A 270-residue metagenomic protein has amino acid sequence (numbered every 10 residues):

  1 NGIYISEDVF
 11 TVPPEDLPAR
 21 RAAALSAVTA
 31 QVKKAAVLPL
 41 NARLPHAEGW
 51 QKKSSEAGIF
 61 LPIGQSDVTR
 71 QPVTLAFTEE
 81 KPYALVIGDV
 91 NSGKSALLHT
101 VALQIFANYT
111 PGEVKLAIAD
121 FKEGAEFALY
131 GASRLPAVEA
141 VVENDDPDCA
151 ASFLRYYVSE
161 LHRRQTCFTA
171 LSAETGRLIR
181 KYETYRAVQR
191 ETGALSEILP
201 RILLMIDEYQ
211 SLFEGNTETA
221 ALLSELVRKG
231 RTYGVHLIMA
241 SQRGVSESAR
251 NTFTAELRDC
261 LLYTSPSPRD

Functional and structural regions predicted by a protein language model:
N1-S6, F10-P13, N41-E174, I179 (+1 more regions): P-loop NTPase catalytic phosphate-binding loop
I5-L44: Interdomain "pre-motor" coupling segment immediately N-terminal to P-loop NTPase/helicase cores
A19-R20, R163, P268: Short, intrinsically disordered low-complexity segments
V188-E191: Conserved RecA-like ASCE ATPase "motif II neighborhood" in helicase/translocase motors
Y263-D270: Conserved small/polar residues in nucleotide/adenosyl-binding loops
